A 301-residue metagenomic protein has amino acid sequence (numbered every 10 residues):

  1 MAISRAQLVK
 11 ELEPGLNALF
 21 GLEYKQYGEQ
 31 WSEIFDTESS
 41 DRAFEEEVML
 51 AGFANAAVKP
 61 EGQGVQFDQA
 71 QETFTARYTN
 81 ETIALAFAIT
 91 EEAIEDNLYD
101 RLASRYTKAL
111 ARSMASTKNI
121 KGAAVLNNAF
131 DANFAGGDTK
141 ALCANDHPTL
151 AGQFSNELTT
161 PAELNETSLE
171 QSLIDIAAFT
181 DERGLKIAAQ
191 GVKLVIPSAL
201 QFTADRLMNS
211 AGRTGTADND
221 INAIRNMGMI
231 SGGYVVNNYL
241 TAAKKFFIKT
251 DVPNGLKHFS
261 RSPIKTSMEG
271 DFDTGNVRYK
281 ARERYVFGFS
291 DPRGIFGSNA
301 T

Functional and structural regions predicted by a protein language model:
M1-Y27: N-terminal alpha-helical "arm" segments
A2-K10, C143-E182, A188-K193, A199-T301: Sequence/fold signature of self-assembling virion shell proteins
G21-G28, F35, T117-V125, S168-I176 (+1 more regions): Charged, low-complexity, helix-prone segments enriched in Lys/Glu/Asp/Gln
Y24-I83: Assembly/oligomerization interface modules of large self-assembling protein complexes
T75-A132, L194, Y279-A281: Long, contiguous amphipathic alpha-helices that act as assembly "spine/axial" helices in icosahedral shell and virion
T75-A76, E182-G184: A generic local secondary-structure boundary/capping motif
D100-R105, R112-D175: Alpha-helical scaffold segments that mediate packing/assembly in large oligomeric complexes
